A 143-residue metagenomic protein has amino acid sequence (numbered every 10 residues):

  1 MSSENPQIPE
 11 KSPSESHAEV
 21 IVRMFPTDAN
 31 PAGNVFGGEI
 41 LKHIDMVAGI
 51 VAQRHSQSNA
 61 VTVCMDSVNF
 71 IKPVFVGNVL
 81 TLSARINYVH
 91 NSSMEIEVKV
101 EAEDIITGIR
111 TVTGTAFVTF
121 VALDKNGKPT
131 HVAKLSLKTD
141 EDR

Functional and structural regions predicted by a protein language model:
S3, Q7-V20, F75-V76, N87-R143: HotDog/MaoC-like acyl-thioester-processing domains
K11-E15, V35, M46-V89, S93-E95 (+1 more regions): Hydrophobic beta-strand-centered segment that forms part of the acyl-chain substrate-binding groove
V22-D28: A short small-residue
A29-K42: A conserved, well-ordered hydrophobic junction motif at loop->secondary-structure transitions
